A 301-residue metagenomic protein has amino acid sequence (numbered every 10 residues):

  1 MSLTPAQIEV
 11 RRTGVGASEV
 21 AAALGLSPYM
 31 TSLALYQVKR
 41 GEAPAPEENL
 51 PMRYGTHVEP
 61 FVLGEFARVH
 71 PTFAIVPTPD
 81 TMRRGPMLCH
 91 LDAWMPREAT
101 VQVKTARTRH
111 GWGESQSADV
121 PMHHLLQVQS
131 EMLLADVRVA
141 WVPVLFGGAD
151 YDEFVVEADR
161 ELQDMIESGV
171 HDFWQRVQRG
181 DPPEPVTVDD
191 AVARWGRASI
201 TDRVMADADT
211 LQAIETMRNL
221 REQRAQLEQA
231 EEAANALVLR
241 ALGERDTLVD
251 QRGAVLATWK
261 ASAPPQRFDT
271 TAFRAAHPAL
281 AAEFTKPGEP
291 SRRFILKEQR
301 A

Functional and structural regions predicted by a protein language model:
M1-A301: Accessory terminal regions of nucleic-acid processing enzymes
